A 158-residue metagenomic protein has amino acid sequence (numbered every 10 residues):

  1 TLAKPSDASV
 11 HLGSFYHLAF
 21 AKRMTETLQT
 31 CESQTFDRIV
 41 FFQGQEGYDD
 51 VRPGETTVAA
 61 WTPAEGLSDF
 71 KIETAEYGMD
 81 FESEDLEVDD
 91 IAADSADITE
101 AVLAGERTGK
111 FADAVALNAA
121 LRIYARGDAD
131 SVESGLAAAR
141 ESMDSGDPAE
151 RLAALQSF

Functional and structural regions predicted by a protein language model:
T1-F158: Glycine-rich anion-binding loops and their surrounding alpha/beta cores
